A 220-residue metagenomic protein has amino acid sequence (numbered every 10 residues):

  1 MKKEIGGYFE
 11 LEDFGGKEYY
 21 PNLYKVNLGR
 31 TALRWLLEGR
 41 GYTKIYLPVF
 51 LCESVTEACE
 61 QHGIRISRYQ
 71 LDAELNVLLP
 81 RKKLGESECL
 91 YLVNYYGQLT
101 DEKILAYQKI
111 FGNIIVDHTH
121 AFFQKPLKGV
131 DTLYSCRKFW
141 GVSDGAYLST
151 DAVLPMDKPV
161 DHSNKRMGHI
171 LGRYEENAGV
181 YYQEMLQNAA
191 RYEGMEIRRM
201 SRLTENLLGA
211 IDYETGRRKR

Functional and structural regions predicted by a protein language model:
M1-E18, V180-E196: N-terminal "arm"/small-domain region of PLP-dependent enzymes with the aminotransferase-like
M1-K2, T43, R218-K219: Generic cytosolic/nucleocytoplasmic N-terminal low-complexity/intrinsically disordered segments
E4-L23, T31-K109, N113, A121-F122: PLP-dependent aminotransferase-like
E12-G15, L79-G85, T100-I114, H118-S143 (+2 more regions): Active-site pre-lysine segment of PLP-dependent enzymes
K17, N22, K44, D117 (+3 more regions): Sparse, context-dependent recognition of short Cys/His-centered cofactor- or disulfide-binding micro-motifs
G29-R30, R220: Conserved glycosyltransferase catalytic-site signature
Q124, L133, K138-K219: Active-site region of PLP-dependent enzymes
